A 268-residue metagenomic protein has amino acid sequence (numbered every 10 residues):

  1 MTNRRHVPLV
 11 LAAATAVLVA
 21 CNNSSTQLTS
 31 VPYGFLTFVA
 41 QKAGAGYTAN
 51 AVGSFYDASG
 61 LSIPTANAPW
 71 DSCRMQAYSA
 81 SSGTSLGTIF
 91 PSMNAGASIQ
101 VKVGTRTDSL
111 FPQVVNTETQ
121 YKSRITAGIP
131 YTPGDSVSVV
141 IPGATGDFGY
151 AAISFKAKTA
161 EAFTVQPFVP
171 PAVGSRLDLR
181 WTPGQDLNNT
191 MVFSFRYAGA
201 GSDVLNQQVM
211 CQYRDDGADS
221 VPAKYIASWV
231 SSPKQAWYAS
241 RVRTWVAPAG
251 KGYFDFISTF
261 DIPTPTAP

Functional and structural regions predicted by a protein language model:
M1-V10: Bacterial N-terminal signal peptides that target proteins for export
V17-A20: C-terminal motif of bacterial Sec signal peptides marking the signal peptidase cleavage site
S24-P133: Solvent-exposed N-terminal domain segments of exported/luminal and surface proteins
L28-G44, V52, T145-A172: Short, compositionally biased P/S/T/A/G/V-rich stretches that sit at domain boundaries
Y121-G128, G217-A227: Exposed aromatic-hydrophobic patches
I129-G146, S231-A247: Short, aromatic- and glycine-rich surface loops/edge beta-strands on solvent-exposed regions
G149-F163, G250-P268: Short beta-strand elements
K156-P222: Short helix-loop boundary/capping segments
